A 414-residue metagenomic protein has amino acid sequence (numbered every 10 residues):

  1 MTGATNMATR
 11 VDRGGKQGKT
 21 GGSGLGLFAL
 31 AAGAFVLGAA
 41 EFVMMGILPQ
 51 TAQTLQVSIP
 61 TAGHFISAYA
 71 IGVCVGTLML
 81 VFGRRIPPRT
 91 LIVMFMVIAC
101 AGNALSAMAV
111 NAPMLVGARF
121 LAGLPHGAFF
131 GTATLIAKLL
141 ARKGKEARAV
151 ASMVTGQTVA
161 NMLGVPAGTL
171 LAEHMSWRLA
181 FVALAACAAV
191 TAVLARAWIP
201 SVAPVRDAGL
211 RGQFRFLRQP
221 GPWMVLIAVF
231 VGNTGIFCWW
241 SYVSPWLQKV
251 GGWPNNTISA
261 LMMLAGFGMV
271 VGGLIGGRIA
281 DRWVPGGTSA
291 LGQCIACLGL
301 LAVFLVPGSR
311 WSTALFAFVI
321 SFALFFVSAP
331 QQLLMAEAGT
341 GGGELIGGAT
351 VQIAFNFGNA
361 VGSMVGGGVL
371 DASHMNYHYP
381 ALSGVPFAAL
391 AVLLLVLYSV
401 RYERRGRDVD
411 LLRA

Functional and structural regions predicted by a protein language model:
Q56, M108-M114, P125, G252 (+1 more regions): Helix-breaking motifs and short loop linkers at transmembrane-helix boundaries and internal kinks in secondary membrane
V75-P113: Conserved MFS/SLC helix-loop-helix module at the cytosolic interface between two early adjacent transmembrane helices
G76-P88, G272-V284, L370: Helix-to-loop junctions at the C-terminal end of transmembrane segments in multipass secondary transporters
G102, P113-A122, W311-V319: Paired small-residue
A112-M114, R142-P200, Y242-W246: Helix-loop-helix hairpin linking two adjacent transmembrane segments in secondary transporters
A118-G156: Cytoplasmic helix-loop-helix junction between adjacent transmembrane helices in 12-TM secondary transporters
E173-A185, G368-A389: A membrane-interface helix-boundary motif in multi-pass transporters
A338-M375: A late C-terminal transmembrane helix in Major Facilitator Superfamily
